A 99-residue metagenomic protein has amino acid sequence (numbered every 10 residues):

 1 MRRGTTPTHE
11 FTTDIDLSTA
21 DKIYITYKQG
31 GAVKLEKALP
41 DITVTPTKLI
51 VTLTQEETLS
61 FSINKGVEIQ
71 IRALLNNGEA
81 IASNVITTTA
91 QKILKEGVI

Functional and structural regions predicted by a protein language model:
M1-I99: Contiguous segments within soluble domain cores/interaction surfaces
